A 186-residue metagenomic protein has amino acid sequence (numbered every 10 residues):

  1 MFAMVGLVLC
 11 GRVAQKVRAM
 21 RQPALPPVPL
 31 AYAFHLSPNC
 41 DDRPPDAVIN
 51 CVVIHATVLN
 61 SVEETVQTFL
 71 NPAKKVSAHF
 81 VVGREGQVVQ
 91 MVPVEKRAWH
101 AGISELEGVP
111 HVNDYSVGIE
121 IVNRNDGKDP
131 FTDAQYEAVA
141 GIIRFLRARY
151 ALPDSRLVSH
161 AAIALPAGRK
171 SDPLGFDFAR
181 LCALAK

Functional and structural regions predicted by a protein language model:
F2-H111: N-terminal catalytic cores of peptidoglycan-degrading enzymes
L9, V13, V17-A31, V122-K186: Basic/polar, cationic surfaces and motifs that engage anionic cell-wall and phosphate/carboxylate ligands
V53, H79, G118-E120, V158: Soluble periplasmic/extracytoplasmic beta-strand elements of cell-envelope proteins
E63-V66, N113, D133, L146: Short secondary-structure boundary micro-motifs
P110-I121: Short coil-to-beta-strand
